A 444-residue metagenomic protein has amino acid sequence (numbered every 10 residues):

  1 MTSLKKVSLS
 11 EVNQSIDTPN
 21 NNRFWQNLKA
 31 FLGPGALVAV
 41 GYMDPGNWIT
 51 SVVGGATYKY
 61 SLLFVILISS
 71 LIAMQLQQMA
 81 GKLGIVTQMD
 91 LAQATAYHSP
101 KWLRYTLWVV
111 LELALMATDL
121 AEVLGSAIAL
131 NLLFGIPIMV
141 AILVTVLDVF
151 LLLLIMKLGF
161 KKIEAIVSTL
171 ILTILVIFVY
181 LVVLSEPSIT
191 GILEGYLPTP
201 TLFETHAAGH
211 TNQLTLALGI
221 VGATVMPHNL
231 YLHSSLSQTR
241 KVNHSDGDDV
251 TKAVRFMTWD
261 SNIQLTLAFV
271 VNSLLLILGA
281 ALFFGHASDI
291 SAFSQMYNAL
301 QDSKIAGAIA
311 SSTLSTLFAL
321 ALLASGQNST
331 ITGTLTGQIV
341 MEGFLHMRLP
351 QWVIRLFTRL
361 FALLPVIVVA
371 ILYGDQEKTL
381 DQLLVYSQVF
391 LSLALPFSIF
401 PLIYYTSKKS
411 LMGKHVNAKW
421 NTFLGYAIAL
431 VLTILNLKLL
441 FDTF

Functional and structural regions predicted by a protein language model:
S10-I16, T50-G55, Q78-L103, I128 (+5 more regions): Flexible loop linkers connecting adjacent transmembrane helices in multi-pass alpha-helical membrane transporters
Q26, V53-Q78, A92, A96 (+2 more regions): Extracellular loop-to-transmembrane helix junctions
V38, V65-H98, L107-A114, N328: Juxtamembrane transmembrane-helix boundary signature
F64, I68-I72, L76, V225-N229 (+4 more regions): Selective recognition of specific alpha-helical transmembrane segments in multi-pass small-molecule
I72-V86, S237-D248, T266-Y297, G374: Extracellular/periplasmic helix-exit of transmembrane alpha-helices
K101-W102, M139-I142, I263, S315 (+3 more regions): Loop-to-transmembrane helix boundary motifs in multi-pass membrane proteins
W108-V109, L133-M156, L172-I177, W352-V368 (+2 more regions): Transmembrane alpha-helical segments of multi-pass small-molecule transport proteins
V149, L172-T205, L214-A217, M226-S235 (+2 more regions): Hydrophobic alpha-helical segments and their helix-loop junctions in multi-pass secondary transporters
